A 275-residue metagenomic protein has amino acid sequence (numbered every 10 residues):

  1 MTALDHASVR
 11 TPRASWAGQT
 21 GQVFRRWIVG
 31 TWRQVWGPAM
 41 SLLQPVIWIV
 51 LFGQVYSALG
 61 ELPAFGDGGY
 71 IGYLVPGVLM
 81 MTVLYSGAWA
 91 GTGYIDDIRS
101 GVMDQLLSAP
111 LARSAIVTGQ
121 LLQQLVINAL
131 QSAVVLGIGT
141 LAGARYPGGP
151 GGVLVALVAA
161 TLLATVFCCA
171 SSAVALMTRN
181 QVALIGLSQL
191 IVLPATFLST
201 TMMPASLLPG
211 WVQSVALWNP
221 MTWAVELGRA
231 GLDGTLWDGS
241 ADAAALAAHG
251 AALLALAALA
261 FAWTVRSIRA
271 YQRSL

Functional and structural regions predicted by a protein language model:
T2-A7, L232-L275: Junction motif at the cytosolic side of a transmembrane helix
T2-V46: Aromatic- and glycine-rich beta-strand/loop motifs that create alpha-glucan
Q22, R26-G30, S100-S108, L176-R179 (+3 more regions): Short amphipathic alpha-helical coupling elements at transmembrane boundaries
R33-L59, G72-S86, I191-F197, L256-A260: Hydrophobic alpha-helical transmembrane segments of multi-pass membrane transport/permease proteins
I47-Q54, Y70-A142, S171: Hydrophobic alpha-helical transmembrane segments of multi-pass membrane transport proteins
F52-E61, G139-P147, T178-N180, M203-L208 (+1 more regions): Short helix-capping/hinge motifs at transmembrane helix termini and TM-loop junctions
Y56-A58, A175-T222: Transmembrane helix segments
R113-S188, D242-W263: Alpha-helical transmembrane segments and their short interhelical loops
